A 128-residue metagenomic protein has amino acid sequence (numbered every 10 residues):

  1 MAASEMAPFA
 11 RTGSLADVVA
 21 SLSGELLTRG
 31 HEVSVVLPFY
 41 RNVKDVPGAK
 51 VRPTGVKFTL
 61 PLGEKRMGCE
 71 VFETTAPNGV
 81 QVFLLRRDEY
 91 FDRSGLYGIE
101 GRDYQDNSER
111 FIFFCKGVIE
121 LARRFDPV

Functional and structural regions predicted by a protein language model:
M1-V128: Catalytic cores of nucleotide-sugar-dependent glycosyltransferases that transfer UDP/GDP/TDP-activated
